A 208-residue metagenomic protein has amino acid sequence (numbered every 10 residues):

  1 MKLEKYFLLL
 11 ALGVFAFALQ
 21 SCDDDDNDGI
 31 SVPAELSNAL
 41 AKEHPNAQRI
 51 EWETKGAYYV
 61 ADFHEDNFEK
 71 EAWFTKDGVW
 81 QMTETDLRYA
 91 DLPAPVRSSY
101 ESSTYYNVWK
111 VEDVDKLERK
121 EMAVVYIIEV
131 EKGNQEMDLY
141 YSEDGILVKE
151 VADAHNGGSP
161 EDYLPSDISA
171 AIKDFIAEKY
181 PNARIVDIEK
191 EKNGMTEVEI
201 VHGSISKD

Functional and structural regions predicted by a protein language model:
M1-L8: Bacterial N-terminal signal peptides that target proteins for export
L8-A16: Hydrophobic helical h-region of N-terminal Sec-dependent signal peptides in bacterial secretory/periplasmic proteins
F17-S21: C-terminal motif of bacterial Sec signal peptides marking the signal peptidase cleavage site
D23-D26: Bacterial signal peptide processing site
G29-D208: First exposed extracellular module after export/assembly in secreted or surface-exposed proteins
